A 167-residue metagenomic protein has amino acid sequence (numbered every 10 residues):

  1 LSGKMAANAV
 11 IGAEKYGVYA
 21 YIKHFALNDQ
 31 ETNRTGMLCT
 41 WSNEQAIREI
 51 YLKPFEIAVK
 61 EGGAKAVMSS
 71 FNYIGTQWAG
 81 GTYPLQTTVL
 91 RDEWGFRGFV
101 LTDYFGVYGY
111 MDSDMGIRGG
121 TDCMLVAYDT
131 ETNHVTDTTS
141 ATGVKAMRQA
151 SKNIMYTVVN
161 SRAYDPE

Functional and structural regions predicted by a protein language model:
L1-E167: Glycoside hydrolase catalytic-domain context in secreted enzymes
